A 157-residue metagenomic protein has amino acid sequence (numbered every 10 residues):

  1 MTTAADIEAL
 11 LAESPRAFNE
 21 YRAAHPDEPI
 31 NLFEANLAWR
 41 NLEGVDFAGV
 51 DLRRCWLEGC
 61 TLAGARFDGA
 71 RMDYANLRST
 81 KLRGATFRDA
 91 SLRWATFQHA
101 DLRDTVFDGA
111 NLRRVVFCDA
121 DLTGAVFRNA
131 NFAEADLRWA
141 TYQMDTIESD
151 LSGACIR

Functional and structural regions predicted by a protein language model:
M1-A9: Right-handed parallel beta-helix/beta-solenoid
E8, A17, Y21-R157: Tandem repeat scaffolds
